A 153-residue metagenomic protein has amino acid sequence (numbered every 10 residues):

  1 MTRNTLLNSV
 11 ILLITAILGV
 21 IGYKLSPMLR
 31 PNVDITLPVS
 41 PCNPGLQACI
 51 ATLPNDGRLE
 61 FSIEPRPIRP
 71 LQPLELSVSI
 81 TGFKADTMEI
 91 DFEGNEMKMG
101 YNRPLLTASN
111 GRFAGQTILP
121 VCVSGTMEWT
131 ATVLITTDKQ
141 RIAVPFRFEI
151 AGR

Functional and structural regions predicted by a protein language model:
L7-K24: Hydrophobic membrane-insertion alpha-helices, especially the h-region of bacterial N-terminal signal peptides
S26-R69, L106: Transition segment at domain starts
T52-G100: Extracytoplasmic/periplasmic/luminal assembly and interaction segments in envelope/secretory/respiratory proteins
G100-N110, R147: Solvent-exposed serine/threonine-rich low-complexity stretches and specific carbohydrate-binding patches
S109-T117: Aromatic sugar-binding surface patches on proteins that engage polysaccharides or sugar-phosphate polymers
C122-E128: Short glycine/proline/serine/threonine-rich loop/turn segments at secondary-structure transition edges
T130-P145: Short, exposed beta-strand-loop hairpins at the edges of beta-sheets in extracellular/periplasmic proteins
R147-R153: Short beta-strand edge segments in extracellular beta-sheet folds
